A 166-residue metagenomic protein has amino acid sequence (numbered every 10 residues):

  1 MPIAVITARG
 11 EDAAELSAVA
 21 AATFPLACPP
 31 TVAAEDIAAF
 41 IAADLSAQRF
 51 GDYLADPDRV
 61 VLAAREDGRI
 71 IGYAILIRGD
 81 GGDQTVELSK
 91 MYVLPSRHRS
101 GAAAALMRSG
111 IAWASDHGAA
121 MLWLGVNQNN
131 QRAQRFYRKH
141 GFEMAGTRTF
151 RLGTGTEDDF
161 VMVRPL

Functional and structural regions predicted by a protein language model:
I3, T7-A13, S17-H98, A104-W113 (+3 more regions): Acetyl-CoA-dependent GNAT
R9-E11, V86, A120-Q134, R138-L166: C-terminal "cap" of GNAT-fold acetyltransferases
